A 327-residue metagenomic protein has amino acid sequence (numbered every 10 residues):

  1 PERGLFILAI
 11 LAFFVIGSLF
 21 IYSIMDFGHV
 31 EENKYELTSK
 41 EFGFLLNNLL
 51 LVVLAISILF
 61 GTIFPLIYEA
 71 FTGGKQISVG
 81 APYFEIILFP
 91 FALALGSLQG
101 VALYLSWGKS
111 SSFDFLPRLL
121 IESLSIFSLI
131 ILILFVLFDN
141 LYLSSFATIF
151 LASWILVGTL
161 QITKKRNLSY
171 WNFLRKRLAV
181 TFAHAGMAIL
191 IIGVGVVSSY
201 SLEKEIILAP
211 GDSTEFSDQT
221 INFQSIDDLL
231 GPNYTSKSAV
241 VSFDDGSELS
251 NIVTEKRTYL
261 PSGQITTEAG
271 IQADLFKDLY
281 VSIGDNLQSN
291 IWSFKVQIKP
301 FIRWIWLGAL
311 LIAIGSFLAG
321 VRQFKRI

Functional and structural regions predicted by a protein language model:
P1-F216, I221, I302-I327: Contiguous transmembrane helix-bundle modules in multi-pass membrane proteins
I206-K295: Soluble non-transmembrane domains of integral membrane proteins
S293-V296, G308-L310: Active-site scaffold segments
Q297-F301: Short, Lys/Arg-rich cytosolic juxtamembrane segment immediately N-terminal
